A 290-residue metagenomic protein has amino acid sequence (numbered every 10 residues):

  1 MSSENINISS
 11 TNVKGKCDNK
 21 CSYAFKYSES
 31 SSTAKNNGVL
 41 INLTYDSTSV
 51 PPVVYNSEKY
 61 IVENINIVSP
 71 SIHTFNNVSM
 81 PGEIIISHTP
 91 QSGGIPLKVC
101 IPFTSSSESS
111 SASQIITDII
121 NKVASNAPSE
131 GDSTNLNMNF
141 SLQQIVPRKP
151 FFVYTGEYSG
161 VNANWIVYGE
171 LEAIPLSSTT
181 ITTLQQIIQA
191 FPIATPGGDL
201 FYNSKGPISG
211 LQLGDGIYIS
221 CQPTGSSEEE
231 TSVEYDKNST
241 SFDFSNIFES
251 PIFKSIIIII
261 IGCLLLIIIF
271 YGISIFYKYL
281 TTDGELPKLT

Functional and structural regions predicted by a protein language model:
M1-T290: Alpha-carbonic anhydrase
